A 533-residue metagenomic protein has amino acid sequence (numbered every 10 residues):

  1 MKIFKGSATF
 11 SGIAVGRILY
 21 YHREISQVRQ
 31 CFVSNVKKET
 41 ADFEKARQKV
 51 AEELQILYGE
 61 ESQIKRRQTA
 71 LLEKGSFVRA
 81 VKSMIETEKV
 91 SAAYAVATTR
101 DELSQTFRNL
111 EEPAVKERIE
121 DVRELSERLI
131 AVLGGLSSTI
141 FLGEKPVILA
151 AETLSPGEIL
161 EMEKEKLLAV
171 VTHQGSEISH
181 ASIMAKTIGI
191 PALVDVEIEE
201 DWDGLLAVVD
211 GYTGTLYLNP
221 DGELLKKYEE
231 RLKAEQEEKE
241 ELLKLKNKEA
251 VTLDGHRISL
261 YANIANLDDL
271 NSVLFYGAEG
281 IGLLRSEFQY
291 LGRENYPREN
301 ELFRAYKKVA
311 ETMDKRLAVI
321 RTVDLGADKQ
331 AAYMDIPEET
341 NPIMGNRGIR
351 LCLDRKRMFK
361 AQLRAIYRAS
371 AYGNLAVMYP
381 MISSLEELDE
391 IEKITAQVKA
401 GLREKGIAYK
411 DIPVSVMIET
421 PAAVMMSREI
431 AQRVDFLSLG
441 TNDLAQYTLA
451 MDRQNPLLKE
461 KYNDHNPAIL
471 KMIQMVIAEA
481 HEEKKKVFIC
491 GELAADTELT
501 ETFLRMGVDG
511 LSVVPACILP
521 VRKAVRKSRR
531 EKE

Functional and structural regions predicted by a protein language model:
M1-G135: Conserved, well-structured core domains of diverse proteins
M1-R23, V28, A131-G134, F141-F275: Acidic, glycine-rich flexible loop/linker segments
K45, T98, E177-H180, D268 (+2 more regions): An amphipathic alpha-helix/helix-turn recognition signal
Q48, E52-S62, A70-E73, F77 (+11 more regions): Generic secondary-structure signature for well-ordered alpha-helical cores
L71, A93, I119, V170 (+2 more regions): Conserved phosphate/pyrophosphate-binding and hydrolysis machinery centered on Walker-type P-loop NTPases, extending
N109-T139, S384-P413: Amphipathic alpha-helical
E127, I183, R304-K307: Residues on a specific face of well-ordered alpha-helices
K239-E533: Conserved alpha/beta-domain cores
